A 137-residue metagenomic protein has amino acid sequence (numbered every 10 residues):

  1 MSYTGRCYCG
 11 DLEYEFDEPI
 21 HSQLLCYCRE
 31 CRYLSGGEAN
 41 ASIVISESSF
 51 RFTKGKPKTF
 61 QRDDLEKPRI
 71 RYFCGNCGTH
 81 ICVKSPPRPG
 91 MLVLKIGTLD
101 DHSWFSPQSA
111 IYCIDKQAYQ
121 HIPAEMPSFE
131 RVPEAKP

Functional and structural regions predicted by a protein language model:
M1-P137: A short Gly-Trp-Pro
